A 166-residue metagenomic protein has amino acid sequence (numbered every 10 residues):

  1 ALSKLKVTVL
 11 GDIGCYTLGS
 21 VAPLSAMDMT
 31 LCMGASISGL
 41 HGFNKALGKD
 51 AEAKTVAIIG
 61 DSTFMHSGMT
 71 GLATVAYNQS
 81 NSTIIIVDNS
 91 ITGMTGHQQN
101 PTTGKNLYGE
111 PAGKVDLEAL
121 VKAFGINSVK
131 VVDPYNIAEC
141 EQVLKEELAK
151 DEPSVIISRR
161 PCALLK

Functional and structural regions predicted by a protein language model:
A1-V21, H66: Cofactor-pocket helix-loop regions in the catalytic cores of large enzyme subunits
D12-G14, V87, R160: Short loop/turn segments at strand-loop or loop-helix junctions that form parts of catalytic or ligand-binding pockets
S20-V155: Thiamine diphosphate
P161-K166: Cys/His-rich short segments
